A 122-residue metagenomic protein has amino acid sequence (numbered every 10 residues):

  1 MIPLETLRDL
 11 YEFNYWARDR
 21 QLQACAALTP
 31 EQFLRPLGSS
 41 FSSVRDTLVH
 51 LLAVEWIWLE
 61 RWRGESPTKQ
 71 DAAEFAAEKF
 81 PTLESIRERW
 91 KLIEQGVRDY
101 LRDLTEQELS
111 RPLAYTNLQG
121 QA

Functional and structural regions predicted by a protein language model:
M1, E5-R8, R35-G38, S42 (+1 more regions): Short, solvent-exposed segments of well-ordered alpha helices
I2-L28, R45-P67: Alpha-helical bundle segments that constitute or directly flank the non-heme di-iron/ferroxidase center
Y11-W16, F33, F41, Y100 (+1 more regions): Aromatic side chains
Y15-D19, L37, L104, Q119: Generic alpha-helical secondary structure signal
Q23, L37, A76: Short, flexible active-site loop motifs that bind/organize anionic cofactors or intermediates
A27-D46, L113: Short secondary-structure junction/hinge motifs that connect adjacent elements
R45, V49-Q121: Short, helix-capping/interhelical loops that line the mouth of catalytic, cofactor-, or ligand-binding pockets
